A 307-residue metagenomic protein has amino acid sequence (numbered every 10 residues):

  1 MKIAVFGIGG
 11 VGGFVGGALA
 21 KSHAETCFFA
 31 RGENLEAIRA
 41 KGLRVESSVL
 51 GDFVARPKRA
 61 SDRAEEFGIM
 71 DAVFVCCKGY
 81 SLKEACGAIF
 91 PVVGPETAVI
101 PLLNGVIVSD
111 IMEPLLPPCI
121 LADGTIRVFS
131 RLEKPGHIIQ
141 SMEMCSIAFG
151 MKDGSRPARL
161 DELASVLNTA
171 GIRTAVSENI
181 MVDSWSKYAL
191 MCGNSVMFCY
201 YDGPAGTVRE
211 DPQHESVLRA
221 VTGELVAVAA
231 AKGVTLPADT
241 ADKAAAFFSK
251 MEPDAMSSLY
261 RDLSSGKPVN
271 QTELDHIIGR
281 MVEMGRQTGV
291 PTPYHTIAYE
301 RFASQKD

Functional and structural regions predicted by a protein language model:
M1-L50: NAD(P)+-binding Rossmann beta1-loop-alpha1 motif at the extreme N-terminus of oxidoreductases
A30, V49, A64, L103 (+4 more regions): Residues at the C-termini of beta-strands that transition into short coil/loop
E33, Y80-S81, V106-I107, D183 (+1 more regions): Short alpha-helical
A37, P91-V92, L115-I120, P135-A238: Internal alpha-helical scaffold of NAD(P)-dependent oxidoreductase catalytic cores
L43-A60, M191: N-terminal glycine-rich dinucleotide-binding loop that anchors FAD/FMN and/or NAD(P) in oxidoreductases
D52-H137: Rossmann-like NAD(P)(H) cofactor-binding subdomain of soluble oxidoreductases
N168-T169, V217-D307: NAD(P)-dependent Rossmann-like dehydrogenase/reductase catalytic/cofactor-binding core
